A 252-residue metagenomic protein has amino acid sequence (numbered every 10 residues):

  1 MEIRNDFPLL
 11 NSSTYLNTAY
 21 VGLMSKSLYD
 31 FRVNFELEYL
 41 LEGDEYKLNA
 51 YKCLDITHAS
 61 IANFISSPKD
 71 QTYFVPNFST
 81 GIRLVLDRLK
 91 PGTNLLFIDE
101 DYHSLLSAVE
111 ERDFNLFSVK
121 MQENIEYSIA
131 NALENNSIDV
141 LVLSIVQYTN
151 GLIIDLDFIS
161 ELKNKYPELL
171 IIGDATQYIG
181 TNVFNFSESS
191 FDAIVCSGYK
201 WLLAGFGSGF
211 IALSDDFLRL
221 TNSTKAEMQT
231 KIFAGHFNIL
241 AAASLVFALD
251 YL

Functional and structural regions predicted by a protein language model:
M1-L252: Pyridoxal 5′-phosphate
